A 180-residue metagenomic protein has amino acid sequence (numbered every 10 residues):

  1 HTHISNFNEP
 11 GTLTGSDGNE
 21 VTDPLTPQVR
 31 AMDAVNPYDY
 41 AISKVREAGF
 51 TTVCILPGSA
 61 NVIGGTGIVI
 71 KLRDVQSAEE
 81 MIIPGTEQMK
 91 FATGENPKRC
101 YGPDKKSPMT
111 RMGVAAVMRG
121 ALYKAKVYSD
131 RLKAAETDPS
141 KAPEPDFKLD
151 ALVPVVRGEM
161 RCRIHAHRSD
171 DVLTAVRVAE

Functional and structural regions predicted by a protein language model:
H1-A48, V53-L56: Metal-associated gating/positioning segment near the N- to mid-region
Y38-E180: Polyanionic/metal-chelating signatures
